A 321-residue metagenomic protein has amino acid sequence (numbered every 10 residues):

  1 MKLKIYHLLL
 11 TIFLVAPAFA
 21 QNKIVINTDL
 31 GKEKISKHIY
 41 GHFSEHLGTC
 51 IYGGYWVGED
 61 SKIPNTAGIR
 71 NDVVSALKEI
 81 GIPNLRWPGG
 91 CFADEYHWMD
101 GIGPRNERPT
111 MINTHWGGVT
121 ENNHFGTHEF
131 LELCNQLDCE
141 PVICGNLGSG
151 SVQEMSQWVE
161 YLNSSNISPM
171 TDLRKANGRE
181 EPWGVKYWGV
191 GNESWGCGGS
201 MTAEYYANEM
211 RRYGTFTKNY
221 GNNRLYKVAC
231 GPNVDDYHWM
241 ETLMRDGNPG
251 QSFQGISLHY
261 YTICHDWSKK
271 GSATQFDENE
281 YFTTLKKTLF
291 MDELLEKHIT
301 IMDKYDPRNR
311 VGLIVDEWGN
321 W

Functional and structural regions predicted by a protein language model:
M1-N22: Bacterial Sec-dependent N-terminal signal peptides
K2-K4, G199, F282: Intrinsic low-complexity, intrinsically disordered segments enriched in polar/basic residues
F19-E241, D246-G255, M291-D292, E296-W321: Non-catalytic accessory regions flanking glycosidase/transglycosidase catalytic cores in CAZymes
D235, M244-R245, S252-F282: Long, well-ordered, tryptophan-enriched scaffold segments
W267-L285, P307-W321: Active-site clefts of carbohydrate-active enzymes
